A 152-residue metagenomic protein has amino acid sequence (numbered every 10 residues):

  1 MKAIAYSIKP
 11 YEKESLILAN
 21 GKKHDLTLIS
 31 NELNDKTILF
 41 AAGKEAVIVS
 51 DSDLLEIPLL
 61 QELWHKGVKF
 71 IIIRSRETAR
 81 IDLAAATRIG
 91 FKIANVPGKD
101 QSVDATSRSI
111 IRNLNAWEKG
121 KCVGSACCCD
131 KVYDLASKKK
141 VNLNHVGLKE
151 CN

Functional and structural regions predicted by a protein language model:
M1-K44, A126-N152: N-terminal glycine-/charge-rich "phosphate-binding" loop or analogous flexible N-terminal tail
A46-C122: Phosphate/diphosphate ligand-binding glycine-rich loop within oxidoreductases
